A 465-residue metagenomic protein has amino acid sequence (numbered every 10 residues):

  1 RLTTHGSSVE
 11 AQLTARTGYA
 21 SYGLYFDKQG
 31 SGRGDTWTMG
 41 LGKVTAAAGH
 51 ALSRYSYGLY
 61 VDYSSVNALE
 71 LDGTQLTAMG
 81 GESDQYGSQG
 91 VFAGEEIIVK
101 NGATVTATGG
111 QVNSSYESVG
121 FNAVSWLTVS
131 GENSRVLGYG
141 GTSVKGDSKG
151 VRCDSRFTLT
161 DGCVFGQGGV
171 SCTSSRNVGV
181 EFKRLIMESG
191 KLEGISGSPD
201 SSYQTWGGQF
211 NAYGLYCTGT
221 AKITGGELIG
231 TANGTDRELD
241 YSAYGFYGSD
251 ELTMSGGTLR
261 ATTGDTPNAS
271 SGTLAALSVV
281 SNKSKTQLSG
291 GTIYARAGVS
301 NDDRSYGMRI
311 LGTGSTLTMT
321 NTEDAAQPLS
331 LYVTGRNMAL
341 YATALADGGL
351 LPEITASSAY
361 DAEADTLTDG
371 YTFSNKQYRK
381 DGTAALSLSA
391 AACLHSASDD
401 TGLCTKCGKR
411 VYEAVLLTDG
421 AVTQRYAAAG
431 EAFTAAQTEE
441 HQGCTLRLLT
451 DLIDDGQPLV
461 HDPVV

Functional and structural regions predicted by a protein language model:
R1, S8-E10, T36, K43 (+24 more regions): Detector for repetitive beta-architecture
L2, Q29, A68, G102 (+8 more regions): N-terminal cationic leader/targeting segments used for protein routing and processing
T4, D35, M39, D62-N67 (+9 more regions): Polar/charged side chains located within well-ordered beta-strands of beta-rich proteins
H5-G6, R16-Y19, T38-G40, A47 (+26 more regions): Serine/threonine-rich, low-complexity intrinsically disordered segments
Q12-T36, A48-Y63, T77-E95, T108-W126 (+7 more regions): Extracellular beta-strand/beta-solenoid scaffold signature
G110, G443-V465: N-terminal extracellular ligand-recognition/capping segment immediately after the signal peptide
V151, V170, E188, L215 (+4 more regions): Secreted/extracellular small peptides and ectodomain modules produced from precursors
G162, G226, S255-T258, N268 (+2 more regions): Extracellular/surface-exposed low-complexity segments
